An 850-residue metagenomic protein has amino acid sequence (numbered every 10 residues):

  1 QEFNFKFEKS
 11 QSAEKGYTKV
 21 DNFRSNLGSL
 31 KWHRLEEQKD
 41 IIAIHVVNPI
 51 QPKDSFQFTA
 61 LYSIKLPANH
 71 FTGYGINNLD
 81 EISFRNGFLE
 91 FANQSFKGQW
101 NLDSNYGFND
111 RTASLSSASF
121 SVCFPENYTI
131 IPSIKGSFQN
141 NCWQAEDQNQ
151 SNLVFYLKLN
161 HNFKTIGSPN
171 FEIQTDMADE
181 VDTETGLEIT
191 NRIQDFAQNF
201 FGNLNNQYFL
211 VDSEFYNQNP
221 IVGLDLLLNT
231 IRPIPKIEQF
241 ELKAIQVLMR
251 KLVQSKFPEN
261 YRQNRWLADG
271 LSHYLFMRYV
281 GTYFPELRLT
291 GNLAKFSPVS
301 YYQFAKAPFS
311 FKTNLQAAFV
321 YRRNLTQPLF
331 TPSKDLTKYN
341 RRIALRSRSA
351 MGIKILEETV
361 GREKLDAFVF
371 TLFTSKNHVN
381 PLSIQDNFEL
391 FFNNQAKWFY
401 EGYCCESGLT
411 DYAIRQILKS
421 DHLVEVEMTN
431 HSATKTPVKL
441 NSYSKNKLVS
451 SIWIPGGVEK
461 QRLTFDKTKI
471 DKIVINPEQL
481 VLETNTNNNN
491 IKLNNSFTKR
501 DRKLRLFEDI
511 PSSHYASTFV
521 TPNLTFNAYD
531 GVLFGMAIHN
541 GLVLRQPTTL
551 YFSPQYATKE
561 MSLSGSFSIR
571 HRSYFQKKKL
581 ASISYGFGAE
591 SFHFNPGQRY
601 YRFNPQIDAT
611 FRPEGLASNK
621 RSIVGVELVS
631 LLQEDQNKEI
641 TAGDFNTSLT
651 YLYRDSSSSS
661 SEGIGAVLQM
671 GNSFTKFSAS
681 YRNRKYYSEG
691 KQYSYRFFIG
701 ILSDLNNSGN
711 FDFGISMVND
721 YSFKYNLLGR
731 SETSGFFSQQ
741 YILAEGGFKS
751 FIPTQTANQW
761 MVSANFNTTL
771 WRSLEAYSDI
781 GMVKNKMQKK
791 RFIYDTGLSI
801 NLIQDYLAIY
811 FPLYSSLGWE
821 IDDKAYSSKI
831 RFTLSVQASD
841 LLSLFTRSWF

Functional and structural regions predicted by a protein language model:
E2-N22, N26, R34-L35, F58-V154: Extended, low-hydrophobicity, Ser/Thr/Pro/Gly-biased non-transmembrane segments
F120, F163-V280, E483: Juxtacatalytic substrate-recognition/specificity segment
I131-P132, Y208-F209, A396-F399, T410-Y412 (+1 more regions): Beta-strand-rich binding/interaction modules
N205, T331-K419: Amphipathic alpha-helical substructures
Q263, L267-M351: Acidic/His/Gly-enriched intrinsically disordered linker/tail segments that often contain short helix/coil "MoRF-like"
N446, I454-P455, L463-K469, V474-K579 (+4 more regions): Outer-membrane beta-barrel initiation region
L524, S582-N595, Q606-D608, T647-T769 (+2 more regions): C-terminal outer-membrane beta-barrel translocator/porin domains of Gram-negative envelope proteins and their
L798-I800, Q804-D805, S827-F850: Outer-membrane beta-barrel "beta-signal"
